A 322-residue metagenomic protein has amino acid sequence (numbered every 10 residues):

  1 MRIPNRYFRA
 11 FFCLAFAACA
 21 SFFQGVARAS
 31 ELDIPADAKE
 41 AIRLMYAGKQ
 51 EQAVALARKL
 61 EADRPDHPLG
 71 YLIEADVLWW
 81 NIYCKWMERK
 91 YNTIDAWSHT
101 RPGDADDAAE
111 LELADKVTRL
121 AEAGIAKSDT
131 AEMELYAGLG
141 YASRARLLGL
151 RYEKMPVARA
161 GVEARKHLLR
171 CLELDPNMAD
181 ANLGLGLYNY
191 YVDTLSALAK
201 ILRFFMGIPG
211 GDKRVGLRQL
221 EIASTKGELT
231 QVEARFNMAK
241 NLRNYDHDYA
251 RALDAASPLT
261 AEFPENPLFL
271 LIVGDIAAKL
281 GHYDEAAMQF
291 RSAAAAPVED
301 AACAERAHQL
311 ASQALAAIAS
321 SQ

Functional and structural regions predicted by a protein language model:
A10-F22: Bacterial N-terminal signal peptides
F23-A29: Sec/Tat signal peptide C-region and signal peptidase I cleavage site
S30-A36, L44-L56, D66, E74-A131 (+3 more regions): Short coil/linker segments at helix-helix boundaries
I34, P68-L69, A131-E132, A179 (+4 more regions): Helix-start (N-cap) detector for alpha-helical repeat units in TPR-like alpha-solenoids, especially tetratricopeptide
G48, Y152, D246-H247, G281: Residue-level detector of the short coil/turn that links helix A to helix B within each tetratricopeptide repeat
K59-R64, F205-G210, S224-G227, S257-P264 (+1 more regions): Solenoid-like repeat scaffolds
T225-Q231, E299-Q322: Terminal, low-structured helical/coil segments at or just beyond the last alpha-helical repeat
